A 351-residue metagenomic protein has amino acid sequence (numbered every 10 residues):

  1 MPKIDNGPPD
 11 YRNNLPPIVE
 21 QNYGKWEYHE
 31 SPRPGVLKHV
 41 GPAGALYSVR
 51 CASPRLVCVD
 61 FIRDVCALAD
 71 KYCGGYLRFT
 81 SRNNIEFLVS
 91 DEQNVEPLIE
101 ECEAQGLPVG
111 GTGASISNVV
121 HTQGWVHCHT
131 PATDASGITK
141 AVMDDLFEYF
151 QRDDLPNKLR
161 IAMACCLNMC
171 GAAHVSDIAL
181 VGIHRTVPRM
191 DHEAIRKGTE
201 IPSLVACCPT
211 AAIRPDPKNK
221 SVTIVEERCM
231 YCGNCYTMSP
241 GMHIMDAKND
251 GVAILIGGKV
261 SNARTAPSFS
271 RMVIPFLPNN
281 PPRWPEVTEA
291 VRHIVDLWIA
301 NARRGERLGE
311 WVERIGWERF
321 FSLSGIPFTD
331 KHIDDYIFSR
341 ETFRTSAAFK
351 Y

Functional and structural regions predicted by a protein language model:
P9-P16, N22-V57, V120-G124, S270-F276: Short glycine-/aliphatic-rich beta-strand segments at the starts of folded cytosolic domains
P16-Y23, V49-T199, K350-Y351: Small-residue-enriched alpha-helical segments and adjacent helix-cap loops that form tight helix-helix packing
G74-S81, T112-G113, R152-K158, P215 (+2 more regions): Flexible, glycine/charged-enriched surface loops at secondary-structure junctions
V89, Q93-E101, E313-H332, I337: Terminal amphipathic helices with adjacent charged low-complexity linkers/tails
V119-T122, R160-L167, L308-F321, E341-T342: A glycine-rich phosphate-binding loop feature that marks nucleotide/adenosyl-phosphate handling sites
S203-I224, R228-A253: Iron-sulfur cluster-binding cysteine motifs and their immediate structural context in ferredoxin-like electron-transfer
K259-A302: A hydrophobic, small-residue-rich beta->alpha segment in the mid-to-C-terminal subdomain of diverse proteins
W284, V291, L297-E306, W311 (+2 more regions): Long, compositionally biased charged/polar accessory segments in the mid-to-C-terminal portions of proteins
